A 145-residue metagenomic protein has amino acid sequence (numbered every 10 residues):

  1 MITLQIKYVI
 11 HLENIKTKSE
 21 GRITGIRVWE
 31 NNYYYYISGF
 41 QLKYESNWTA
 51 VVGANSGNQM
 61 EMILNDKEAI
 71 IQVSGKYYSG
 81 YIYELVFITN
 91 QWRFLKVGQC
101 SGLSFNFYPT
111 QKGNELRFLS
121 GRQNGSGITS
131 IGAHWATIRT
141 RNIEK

Functional and structural regions predicted by a protein language model:
M1-K145: Lectin-type carbohydrate-recognition ectodomains
